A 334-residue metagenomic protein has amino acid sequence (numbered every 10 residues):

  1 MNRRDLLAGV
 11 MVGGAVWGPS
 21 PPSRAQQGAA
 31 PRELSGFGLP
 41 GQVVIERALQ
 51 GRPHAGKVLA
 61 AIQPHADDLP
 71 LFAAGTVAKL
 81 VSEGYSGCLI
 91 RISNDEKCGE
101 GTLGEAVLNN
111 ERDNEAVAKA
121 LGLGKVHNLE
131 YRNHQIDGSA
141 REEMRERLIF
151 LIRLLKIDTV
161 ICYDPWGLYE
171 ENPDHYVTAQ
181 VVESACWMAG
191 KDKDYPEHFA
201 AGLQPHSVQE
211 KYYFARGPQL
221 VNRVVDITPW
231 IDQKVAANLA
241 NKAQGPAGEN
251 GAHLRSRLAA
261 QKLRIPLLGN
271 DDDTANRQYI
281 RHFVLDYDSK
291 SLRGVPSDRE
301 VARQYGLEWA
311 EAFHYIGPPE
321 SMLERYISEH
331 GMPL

Functional and structural regions predicted by a protein language model:
D5-A25: N-terminal export signals
L7, A29-E46, G51-P53, K191-S207 (+1 more regions): C-terminal accessory domains and tails appended to enzymatic cores
A8-G9, G28-L155: Active-site rim/loop-helix segments in enzyme catalytic domains that contact anionic ligands
A61, R91, N128-E130, C162 (+3 more regions): Structural signal for conserved beta-strand scaffold positions within catalytic alpha/beta enzyme cores
H65, N172-H175, N241: Histidine-centered active-site/metal-ligand motif
C88, V126-Y212: Internal alpha/beta domain cores that form substrate/cofactor-binding pockets in large enzymes and binding proteins
R112-K119, A179-Q180, S184, D232 (+1 more regions): Residues on a specific face of well-ordered alpha-helices
